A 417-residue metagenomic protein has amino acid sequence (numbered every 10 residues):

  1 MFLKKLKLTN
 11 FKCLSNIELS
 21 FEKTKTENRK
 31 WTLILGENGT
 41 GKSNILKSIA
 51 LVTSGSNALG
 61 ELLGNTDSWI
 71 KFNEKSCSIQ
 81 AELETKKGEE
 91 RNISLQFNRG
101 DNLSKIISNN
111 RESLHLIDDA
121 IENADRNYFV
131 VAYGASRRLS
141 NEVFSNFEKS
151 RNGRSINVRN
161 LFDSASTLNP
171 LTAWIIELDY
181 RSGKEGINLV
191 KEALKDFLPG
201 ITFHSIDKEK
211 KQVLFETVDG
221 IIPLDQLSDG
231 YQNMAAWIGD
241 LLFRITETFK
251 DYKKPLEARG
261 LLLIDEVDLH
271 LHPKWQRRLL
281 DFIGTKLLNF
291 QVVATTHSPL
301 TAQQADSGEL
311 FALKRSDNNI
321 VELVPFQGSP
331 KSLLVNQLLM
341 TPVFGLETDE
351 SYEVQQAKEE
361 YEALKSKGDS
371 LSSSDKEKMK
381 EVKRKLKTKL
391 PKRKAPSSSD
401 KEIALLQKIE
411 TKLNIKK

Functional and structural regions predicted by a protein language model:
M1-A50, G284: Pre-Walker A-like glycine/lysine-rich segment at the N-terminus of P-loop NTPase domains
F2, G284-T285, L300-K417: RecA-like P-loop NTPase motor core
E27-D67, D229-F243: Phosphate-binding glycine-rich loops of NTP-binding sites
L46-S104: Conserved P-loop NTP-binding catalytic core
K86, R154-E257: Extended helical coiled-coil dimerization/tether regions that scaffold and oligomerize large DNA-maintenance assemblies
L95-L198, P342-V343, Q356-E362: Coupling/switch segment of ABC-type P-loop NTPase heads
D265-E266: Walker B catalytic acidic pair
T296-H297: Conserved H-loop
